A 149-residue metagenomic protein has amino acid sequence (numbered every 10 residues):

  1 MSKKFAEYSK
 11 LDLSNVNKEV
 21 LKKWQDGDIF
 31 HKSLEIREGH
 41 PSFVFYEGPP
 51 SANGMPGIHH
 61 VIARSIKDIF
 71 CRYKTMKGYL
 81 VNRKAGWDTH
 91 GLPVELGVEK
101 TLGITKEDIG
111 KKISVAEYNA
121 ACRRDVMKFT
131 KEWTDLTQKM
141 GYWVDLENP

Functional and structural regions predicted by a protein language model:
S2-P149: N-terminal, positively charged nucleic-acid-binding surface of large information/translation enzymes
